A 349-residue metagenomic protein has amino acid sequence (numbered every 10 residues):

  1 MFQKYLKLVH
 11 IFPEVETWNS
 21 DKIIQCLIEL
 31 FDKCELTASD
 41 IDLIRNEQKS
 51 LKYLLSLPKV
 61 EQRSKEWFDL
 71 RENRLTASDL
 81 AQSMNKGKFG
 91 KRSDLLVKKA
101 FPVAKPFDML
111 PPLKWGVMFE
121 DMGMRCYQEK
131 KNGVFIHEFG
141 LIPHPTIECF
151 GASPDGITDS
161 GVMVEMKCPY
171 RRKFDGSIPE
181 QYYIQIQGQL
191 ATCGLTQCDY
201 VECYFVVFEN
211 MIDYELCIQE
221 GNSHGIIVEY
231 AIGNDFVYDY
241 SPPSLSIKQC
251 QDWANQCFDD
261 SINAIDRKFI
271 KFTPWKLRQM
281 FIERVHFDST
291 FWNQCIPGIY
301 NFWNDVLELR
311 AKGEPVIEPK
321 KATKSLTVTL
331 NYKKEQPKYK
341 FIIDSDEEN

Functional and structural regions predicted by a protein language model:
M1-N349: Accessory terminal regions of nucleic-acid processing enzymes
